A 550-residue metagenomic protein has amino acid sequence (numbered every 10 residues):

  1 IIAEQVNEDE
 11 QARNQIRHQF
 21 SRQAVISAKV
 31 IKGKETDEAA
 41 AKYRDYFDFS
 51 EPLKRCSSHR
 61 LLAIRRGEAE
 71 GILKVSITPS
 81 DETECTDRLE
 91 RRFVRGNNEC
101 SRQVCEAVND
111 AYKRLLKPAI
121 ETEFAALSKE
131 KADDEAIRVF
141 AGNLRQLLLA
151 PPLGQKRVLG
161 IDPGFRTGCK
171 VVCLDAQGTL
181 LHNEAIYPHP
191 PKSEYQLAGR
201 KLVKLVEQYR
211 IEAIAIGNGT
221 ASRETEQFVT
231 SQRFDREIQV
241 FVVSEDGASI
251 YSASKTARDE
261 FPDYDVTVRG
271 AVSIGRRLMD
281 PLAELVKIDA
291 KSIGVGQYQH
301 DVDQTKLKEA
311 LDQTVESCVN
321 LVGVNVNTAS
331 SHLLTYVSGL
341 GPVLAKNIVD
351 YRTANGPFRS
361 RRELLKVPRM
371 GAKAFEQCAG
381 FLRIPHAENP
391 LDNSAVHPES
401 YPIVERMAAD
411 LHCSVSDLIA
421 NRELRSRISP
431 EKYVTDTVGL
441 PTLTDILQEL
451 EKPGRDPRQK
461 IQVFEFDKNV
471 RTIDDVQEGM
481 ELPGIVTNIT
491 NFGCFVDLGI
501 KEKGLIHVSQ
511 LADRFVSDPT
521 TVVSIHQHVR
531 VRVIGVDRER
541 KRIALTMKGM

Functional and structural regions predicted by a protein language model:
I1-R157, A176, G199-K204, Q208: Extended, highly charged clamp/arch subdomains and adjacent linkers that form or line substrate-binding channels
E4-D9, T78, R91-G96, A111 (+16 more regions): Conserved, well-folded catalytic cores of nucleic-acid-processing and energy-transducing macromolecular machines
Q19-A24, I161-F165, G219-E224, V243-I250 (+5 more regions): A glycine-rich phosphate-binding loop feature that marks nucleotide/adenosyl-phosphate handling sites
A63-G67, V75, L148-P152, V158-F165 (+13 more regions): Replace "in large, NTP-powered and nucleic-acid-processing enzymes" with "in large, NTP-powered factors and other
A69-T78, F93-L116, R276-L307, D410-R458: Structured, non-catalytic alpha/beta "coupling" segments that mediate domain-domain communication and provide generic
E135-L148, G154-R157, R166-D312: Phosphate- and other anionic-substrate recognition elements at nucleic-acid/protein interfaces
I250, D259-P357, E376-V404, A408 (+3 more regions): Long, highly charged, low-complexity intrinsically disordered interaction regions that mediate electrostatic DNA/RNA
I384-M550: Single-stranded RNA-binding regions, centering on S1/OB-family and related RNA-binding modules
